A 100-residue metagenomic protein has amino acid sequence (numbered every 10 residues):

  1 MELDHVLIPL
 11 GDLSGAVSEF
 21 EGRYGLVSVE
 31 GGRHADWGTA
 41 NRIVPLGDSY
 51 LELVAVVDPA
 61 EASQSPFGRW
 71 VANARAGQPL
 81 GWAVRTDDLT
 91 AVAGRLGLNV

Functional and structural regions predicted by a protein language model:
E2-D12, R42, G47, P66-L96: Vicinal oxygen chelate
I8-V57, G97-L98: Core segments of cupin and vicinal oxygen chelate
L53-V54, D58-R69: A broadly used, surface-exposed interaction patch
